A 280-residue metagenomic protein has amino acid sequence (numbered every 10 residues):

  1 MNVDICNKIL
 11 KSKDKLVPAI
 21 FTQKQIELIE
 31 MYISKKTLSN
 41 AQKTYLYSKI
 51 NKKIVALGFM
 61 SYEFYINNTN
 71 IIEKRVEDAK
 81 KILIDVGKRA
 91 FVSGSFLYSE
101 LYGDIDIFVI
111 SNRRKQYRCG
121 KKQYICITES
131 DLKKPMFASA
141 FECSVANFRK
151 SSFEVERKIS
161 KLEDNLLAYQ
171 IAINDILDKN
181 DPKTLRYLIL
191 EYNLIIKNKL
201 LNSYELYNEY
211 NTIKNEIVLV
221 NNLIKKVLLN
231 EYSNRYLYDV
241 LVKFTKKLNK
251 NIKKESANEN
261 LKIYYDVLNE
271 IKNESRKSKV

Functional and structural regions predicted by a protein language model:
M1-R89, L97-Y102, S111-V280: Catalytic core of pol beta-like nucleotidyltransferases
I105-I107: Eukaryote-skewed repeat-based solenoidal scaffolds used as protein-protein interaction platforms, primarily
